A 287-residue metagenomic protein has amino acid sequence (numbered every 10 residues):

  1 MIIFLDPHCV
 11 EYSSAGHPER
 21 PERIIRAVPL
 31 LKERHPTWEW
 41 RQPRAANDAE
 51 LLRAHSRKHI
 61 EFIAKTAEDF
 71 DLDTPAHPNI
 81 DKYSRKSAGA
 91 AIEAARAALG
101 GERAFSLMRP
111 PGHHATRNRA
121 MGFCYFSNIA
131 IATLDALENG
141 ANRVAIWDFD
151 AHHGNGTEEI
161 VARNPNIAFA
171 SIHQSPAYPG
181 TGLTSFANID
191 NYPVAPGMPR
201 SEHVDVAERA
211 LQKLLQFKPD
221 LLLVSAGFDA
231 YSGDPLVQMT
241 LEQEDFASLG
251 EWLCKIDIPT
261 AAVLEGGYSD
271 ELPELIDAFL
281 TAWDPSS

Functional and structural regions predicted by a protein language model:
M1-T133, N142, P193: Metal-dependent C-N hydrolase catalytic cores
S14, I92, R96, S106-K255 (+1 more regions): Conserved alpha-helical scaffold segments that buttress catalytic/binding sites
T37-E39, A168, P259: Conserved beta-strand segments of alpha/beta enzyme cores
P43, F149, L264: Small/polar loops that bind or transfer phosphate-bearing groups
S56-F62, E242-Q243, L272-S287: Short, electropositive alpha-helical surface patch
D229-A230, G267-E271: Divalent-metal (often Zn2+) His-rich catalytic cores of metallo-beta-lactamase-fold enzymes
I258-G266: Short acidic/histidine-rich active-site segments
